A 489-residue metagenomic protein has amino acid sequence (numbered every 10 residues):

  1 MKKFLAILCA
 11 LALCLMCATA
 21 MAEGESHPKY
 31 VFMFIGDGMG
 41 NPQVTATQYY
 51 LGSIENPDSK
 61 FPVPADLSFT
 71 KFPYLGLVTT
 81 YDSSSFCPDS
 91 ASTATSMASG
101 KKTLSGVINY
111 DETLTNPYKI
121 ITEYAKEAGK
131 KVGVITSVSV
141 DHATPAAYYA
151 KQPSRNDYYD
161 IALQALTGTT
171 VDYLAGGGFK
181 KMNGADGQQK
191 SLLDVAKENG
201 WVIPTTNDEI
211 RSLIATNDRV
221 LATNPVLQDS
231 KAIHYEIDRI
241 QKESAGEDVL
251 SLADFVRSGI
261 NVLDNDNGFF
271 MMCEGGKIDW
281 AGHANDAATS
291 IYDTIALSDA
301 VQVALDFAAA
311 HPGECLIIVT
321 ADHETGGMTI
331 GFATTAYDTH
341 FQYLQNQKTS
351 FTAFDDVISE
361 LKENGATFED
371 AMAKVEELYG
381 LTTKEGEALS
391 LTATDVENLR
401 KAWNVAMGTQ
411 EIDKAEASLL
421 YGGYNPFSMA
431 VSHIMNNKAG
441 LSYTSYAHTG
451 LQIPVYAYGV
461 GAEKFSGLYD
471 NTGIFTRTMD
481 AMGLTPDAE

Functional and structural regions predicted by a protein language model:
M1-C9, V301: Positively charged n-region of N-terminal signal peptides that target proteins for export
L8, S139, G178: Residues that line or immediately flank small-molecule/substrate-binding pockets and catalytic motifs
L8-M16: Bacterial N-terminal signal peptides
L15-S26: Sec-dependent signal peptide cleavage junction
A20, D82-S84, I121-T122: Short secondary-structure capping/turn segments at boundaries of alpha-helices and beta-strands
E25-T47, M97-A147, A165, G276 (+1 more regions): Mobile, glycine-rich extracellular loop/lid and propeptide segments that shape or gate substrate/ligand access
K29-Y30, M39-T95, H142-E489: A post-motif C-terminal structural segment
